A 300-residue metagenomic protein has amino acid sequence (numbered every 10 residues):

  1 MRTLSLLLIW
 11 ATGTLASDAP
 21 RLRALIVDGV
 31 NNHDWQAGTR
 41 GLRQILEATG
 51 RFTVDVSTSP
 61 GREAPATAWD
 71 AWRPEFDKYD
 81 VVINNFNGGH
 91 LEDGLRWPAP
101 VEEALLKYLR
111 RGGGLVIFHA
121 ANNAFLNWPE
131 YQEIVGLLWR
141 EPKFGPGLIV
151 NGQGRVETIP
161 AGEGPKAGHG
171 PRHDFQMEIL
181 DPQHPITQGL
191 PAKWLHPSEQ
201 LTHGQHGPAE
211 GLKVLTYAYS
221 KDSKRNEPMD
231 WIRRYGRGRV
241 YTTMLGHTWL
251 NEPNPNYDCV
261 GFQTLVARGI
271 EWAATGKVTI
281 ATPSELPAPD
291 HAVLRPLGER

Functional and structural regions predicted by a protein language model:
M1-L4: Positively charged n-region of N-terminal signal peptides that target proteins for export
L6-S17: Hydrophobic h-region of N-terminal signal peptides that target proteins for export in Gram-negative bacteria
D18-I117, A121-F125: Helical hinge/lid and interdomain linker segments adjacent to catalytic or ligand-binding clefts that mediate domain
D18-L22, A37-G38, A48, P74 (+2 more regions): Extracellular ligand-binding/catalytic regions of CAZymes and related secreted enzymes and adhesion modules
G29-N32, G162-K166, G170-F175, T248-V260: Active-site rim elements
N31-N32, G88-G89, N122-A124, A192 (+4 more regions): Short, solvent-exposed loop/turn segments at secondary-structure junctions
G112-V116, L215, Y241: Structural detector of well-ordered beta-strand residues that form the stable sheet scaffold of enzyme domains
F118-K221, T282-R300: An acidic, glycine-rich "communication" segment
